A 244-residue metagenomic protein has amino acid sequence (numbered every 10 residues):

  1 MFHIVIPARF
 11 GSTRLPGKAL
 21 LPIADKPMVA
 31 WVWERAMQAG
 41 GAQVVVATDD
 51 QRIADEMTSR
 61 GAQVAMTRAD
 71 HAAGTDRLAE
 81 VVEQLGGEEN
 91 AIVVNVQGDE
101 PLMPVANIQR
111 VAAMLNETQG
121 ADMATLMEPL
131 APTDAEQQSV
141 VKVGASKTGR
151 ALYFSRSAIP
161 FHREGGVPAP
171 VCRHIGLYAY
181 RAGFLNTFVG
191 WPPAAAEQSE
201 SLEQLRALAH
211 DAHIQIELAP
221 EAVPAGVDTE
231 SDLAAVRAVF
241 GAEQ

Functional and structural regions predicted by a protein language model:
M1-T48: N-terminal glycine-rich phosphate-binding loop and ensuing alpha1 helix
I4, V44-V46, V93, A124 (+2 more regions): Hydrophobic/aromatic residues located in beta-strands of well-ordered beta-sheets within soluble catalytic
G41, E88-N90, T118-A121, A212: Short, high-confidence coil segments that cap the C-terminus of an alpha-helix and link into the following beta-strand
T48-D49, M103, Y180, D228: A conserved hydrophobic position in a structured secondary element of the catalytic/binding core that shapes
R52-A113: Short phosphate-binding loop-to-helix
M103-A194: Conserved core of the sugar-phosphate nucleotidyltransferase
A169-Q244: Conserved alpha/beta core of the MobA/IspD/sugar-nucleotide pyrophosphorylase nucleotidyltransferase superfamily
